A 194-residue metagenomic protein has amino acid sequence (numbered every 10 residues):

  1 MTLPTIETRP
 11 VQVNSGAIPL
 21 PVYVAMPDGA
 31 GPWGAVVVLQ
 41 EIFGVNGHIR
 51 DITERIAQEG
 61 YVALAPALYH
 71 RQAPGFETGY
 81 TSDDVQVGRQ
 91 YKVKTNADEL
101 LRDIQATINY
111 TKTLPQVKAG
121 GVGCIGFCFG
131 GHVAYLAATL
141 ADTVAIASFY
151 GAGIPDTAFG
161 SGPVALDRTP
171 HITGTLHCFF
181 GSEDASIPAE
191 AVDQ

Functional and structural regions predicted by a protein language model:
M1-Q194: N-terminal cap/leader regions of alpha/beta-hydrolase-fold enzymes, predominantly small-molecule hydrolases
